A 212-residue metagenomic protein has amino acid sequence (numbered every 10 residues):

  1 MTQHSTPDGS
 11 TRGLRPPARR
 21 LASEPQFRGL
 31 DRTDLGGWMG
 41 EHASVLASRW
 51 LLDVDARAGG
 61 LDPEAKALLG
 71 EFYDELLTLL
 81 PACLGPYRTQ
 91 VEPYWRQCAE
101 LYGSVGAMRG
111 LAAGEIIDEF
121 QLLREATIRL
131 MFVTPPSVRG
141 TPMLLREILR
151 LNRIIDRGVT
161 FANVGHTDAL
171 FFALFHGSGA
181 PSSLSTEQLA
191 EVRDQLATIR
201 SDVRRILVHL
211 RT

Functional and structural regions predicted by a protein language model:
T2-R28, L35, Y94-R211: Long, amphipathic alpha-helical coupling/dimerization segments that relay conformational signals between
G36-G37, V45-Y87: N-terminal interaction modules that seed assembly of large macromolecular complexes
W50-L52, E92-Q97: Short coil/turn segments at secondary-structure boundaries
L79-W95, F120-L122: An acidic intrinsically disordered interaction segment
